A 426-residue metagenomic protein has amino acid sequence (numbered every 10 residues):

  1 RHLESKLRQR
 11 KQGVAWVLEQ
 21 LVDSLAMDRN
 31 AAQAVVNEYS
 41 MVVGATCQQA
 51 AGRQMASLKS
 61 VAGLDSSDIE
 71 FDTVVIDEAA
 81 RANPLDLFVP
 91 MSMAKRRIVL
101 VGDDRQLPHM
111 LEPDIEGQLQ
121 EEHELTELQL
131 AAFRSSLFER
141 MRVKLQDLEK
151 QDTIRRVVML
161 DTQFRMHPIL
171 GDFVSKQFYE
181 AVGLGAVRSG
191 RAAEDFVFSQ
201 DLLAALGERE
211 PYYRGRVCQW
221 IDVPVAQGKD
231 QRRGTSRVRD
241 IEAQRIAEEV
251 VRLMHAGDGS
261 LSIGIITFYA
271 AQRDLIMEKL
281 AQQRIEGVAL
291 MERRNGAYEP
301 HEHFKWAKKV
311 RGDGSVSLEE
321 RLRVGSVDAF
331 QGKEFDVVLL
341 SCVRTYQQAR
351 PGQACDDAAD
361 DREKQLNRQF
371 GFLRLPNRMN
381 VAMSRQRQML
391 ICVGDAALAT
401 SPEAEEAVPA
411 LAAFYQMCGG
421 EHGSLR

Functional and structural regions predicted by a protein language model:
R1-T73, D86: Conserved helicase NTPase catalytic core signature
Q48-A50, L58-R426: Conserved helicase motor core of SF1/SF2 NTP-dependent helicases
